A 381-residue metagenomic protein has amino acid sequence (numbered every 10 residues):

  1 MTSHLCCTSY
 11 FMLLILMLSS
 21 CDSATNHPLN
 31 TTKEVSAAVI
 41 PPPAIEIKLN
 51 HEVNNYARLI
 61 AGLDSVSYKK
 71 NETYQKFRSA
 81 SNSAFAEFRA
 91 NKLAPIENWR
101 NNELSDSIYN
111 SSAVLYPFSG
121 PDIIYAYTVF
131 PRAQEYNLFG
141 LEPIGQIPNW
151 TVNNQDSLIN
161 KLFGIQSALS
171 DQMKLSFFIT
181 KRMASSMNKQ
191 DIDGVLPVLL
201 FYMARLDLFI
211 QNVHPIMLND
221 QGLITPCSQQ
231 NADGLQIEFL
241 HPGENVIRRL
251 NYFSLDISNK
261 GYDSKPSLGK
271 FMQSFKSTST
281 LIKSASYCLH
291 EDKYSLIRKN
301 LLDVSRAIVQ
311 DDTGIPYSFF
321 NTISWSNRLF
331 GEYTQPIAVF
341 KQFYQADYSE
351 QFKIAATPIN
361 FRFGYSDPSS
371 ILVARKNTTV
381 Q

Functional and structural regions predicted by a protein language model:
M1-Y10: Bacterial N-terminal signal peptides that target proteins for export
L18-S20: C-terminal motif of bacterial Sec signal peptides marking the signal peptidase cleavage site
D22-A24: Bacterial signal peptide processing site
H27-L169, I247-Q381: Non-globular targeting/processing and membrane-anchoring segments
S170-P197, Y202-D303: Mature extracytoplasmic/lumenal regions of exported proteins
